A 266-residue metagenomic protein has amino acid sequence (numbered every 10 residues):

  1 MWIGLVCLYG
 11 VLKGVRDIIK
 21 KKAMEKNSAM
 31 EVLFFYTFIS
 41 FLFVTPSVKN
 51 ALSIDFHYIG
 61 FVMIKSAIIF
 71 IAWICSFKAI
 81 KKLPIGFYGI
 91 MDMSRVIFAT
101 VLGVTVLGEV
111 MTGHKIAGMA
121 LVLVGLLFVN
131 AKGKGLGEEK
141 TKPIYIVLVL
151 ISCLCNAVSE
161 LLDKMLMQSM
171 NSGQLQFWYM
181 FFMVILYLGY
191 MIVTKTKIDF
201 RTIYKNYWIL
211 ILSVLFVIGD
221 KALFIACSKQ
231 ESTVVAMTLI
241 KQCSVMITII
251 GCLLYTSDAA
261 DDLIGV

Functional and structural regions predicted by a protein language model:
M1-A67, W73-L83, A131-L148, F182-S213 (+1 more regions): Membrane-interface interhelical linkers
M1-C7, S94-L154, K164: Juxtamembrane helix-loop boundary signature in multi-pass membrane transporters
I18, I74, V101, L161 (+2 more regions): Residue-level hotspots within transmembrane alpha-helices of multi-pass secondary transporters
V44-N50, T100-M111, C155-M165, F216-K229: Hydrophobic alpha-helical transmembrane segments in multi-pass integral membrane proteins
I68, K81-L126, Q174-I185, S232-L253: Specific alpha-helical transmembrane segments that line the substrate/conduction pathway and gating interfaces
Y255-D262: Conserved small/polar residues in nucleotide/adenosyl-binding loops
